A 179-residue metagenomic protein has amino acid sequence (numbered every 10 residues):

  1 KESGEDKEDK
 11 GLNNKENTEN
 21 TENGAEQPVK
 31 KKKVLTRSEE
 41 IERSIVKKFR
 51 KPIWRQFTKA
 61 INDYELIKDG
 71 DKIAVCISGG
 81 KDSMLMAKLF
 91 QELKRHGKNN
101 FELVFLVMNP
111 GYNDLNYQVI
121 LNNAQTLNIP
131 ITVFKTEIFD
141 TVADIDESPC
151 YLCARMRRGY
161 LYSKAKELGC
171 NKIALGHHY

Functional and structural regions predicted by a protein language model:
K1-K10, N14-N23: Asparagine/serine/threonine-enriched low-complexity, disordered tracts, especially those forming N-linked glycosylation
N23-Y179: ATP-dependent adenylation/nucleotidyltransferase module used to activate substrates
